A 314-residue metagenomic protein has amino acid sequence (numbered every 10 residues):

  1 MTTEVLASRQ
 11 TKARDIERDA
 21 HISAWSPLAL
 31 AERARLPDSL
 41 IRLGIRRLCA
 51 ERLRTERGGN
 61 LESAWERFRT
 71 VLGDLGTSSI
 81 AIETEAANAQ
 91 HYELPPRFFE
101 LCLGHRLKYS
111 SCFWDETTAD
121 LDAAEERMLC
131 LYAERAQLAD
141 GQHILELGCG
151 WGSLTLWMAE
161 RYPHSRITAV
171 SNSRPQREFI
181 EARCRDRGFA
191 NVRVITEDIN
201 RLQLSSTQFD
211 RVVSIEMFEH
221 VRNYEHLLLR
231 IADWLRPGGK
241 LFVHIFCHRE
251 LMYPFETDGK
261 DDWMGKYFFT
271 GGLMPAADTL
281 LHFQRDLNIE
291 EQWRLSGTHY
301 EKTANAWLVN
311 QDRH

Functional and structural regions predicted by a protein language model:
M1-A87: N-terminal accessory segments
R52-R135, A139: Conserved Class I S-adenosyl-L-methionine-dependent methyltransferase catalytic core
G141-G150: Conserved class I S-adenosyl-L-methionine
W151-P163: Conserved SAM-binding loop of SAM-dependent methyltransferases across substrates and taxa, primarily the Class I
D186-R201: Conserved SAM-binding strand-loop segment of SAM-dependent methyltransferases
N200-V212: A short acidic, Gly/Pro-enriched loop at the edge of an enzyme's catalytic core that lines a small-molecule cofactor
E225-K240: A short glycine-rich, Lys/Arg-flanked "PGG" loop and its adjoining helix->strand segment in the class I
C247-R249, Y253-H314: Substrate-binding/catalytic lobe of Class I Rossmann-like enzymes that use SAM or dcSAM, i.e., the mid-to-C-terminal
